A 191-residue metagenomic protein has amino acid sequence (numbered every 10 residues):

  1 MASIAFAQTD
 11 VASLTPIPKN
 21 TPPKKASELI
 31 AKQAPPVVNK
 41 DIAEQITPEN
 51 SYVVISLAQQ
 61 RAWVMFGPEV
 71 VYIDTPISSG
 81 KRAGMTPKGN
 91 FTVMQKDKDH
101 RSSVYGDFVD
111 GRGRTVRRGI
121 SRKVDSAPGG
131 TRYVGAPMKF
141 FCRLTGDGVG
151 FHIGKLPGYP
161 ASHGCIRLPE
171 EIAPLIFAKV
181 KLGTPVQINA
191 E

Functional and structural regions predicted by a protein language model:
M1-E191: N-terminal pre-domains immediately preceding structured catalytic cores
